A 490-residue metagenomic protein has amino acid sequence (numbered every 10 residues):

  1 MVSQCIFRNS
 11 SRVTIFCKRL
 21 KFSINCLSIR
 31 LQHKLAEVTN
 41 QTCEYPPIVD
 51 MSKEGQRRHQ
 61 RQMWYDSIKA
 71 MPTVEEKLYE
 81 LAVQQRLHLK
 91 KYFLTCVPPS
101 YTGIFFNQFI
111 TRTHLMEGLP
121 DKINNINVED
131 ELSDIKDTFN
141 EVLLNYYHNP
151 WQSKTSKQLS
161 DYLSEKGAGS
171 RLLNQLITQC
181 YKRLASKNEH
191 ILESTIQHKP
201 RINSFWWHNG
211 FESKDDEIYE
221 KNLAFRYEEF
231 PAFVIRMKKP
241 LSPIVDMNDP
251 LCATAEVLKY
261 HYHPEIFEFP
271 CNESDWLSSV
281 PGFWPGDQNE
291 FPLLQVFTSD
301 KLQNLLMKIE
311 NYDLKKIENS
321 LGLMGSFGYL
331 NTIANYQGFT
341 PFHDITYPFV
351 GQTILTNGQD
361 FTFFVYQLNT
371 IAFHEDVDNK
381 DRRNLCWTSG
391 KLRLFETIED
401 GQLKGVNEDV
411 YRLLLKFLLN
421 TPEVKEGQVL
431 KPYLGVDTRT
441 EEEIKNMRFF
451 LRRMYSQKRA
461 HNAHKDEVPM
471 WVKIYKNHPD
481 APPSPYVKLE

Functional and structural regions predicted by a protein language model:
V2-L314, T388, F395-E490: Charge-rich, low-complexity intrinsically disordered linkers/tails that border or connect globular domains
L306-D376: Internal, well-ordered interaction modules that form the hydrophobic cores of assembly/scaffold domains in eukaryotic
T362-V406: Polybasic, proline/glycine-rich intrinsically disordered low-complexity segments
